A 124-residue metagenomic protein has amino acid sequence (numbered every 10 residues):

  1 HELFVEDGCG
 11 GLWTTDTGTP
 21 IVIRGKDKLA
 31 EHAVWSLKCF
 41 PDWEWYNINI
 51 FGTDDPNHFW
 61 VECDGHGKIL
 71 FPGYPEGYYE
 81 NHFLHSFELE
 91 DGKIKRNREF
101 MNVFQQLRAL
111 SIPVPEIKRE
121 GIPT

Functional and structural regions predicted by a protein language model:
H1-T124: C-terminal and inter-domain tail/linker signature
